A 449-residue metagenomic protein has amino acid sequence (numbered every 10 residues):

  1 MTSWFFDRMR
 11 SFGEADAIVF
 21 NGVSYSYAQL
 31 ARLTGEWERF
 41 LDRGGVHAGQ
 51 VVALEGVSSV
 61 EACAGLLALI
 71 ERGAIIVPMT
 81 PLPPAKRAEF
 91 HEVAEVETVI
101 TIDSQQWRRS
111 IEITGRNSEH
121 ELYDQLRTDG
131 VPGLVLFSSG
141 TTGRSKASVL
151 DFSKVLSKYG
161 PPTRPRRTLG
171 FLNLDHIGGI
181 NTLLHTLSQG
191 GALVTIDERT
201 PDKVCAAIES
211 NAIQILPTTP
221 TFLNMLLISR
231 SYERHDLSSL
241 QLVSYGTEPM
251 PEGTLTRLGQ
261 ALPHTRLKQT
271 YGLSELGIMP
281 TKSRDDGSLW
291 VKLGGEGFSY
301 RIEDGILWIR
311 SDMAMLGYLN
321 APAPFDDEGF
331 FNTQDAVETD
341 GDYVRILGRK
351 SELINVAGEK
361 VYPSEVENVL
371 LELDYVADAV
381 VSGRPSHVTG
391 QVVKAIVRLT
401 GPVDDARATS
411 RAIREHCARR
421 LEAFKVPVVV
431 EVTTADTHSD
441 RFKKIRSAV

Functional and structural regions predicted by a protein language model:
F6, E14-G45, I111: Conserved AMP-binding/adenylate-forming core of the ANL superfamily
V23, R39-L82, F171-N173, K360 (+1 more regions): Conserved AMP-binding/adenylate-forming
S26-A28, D124-G160: Conserved AMP-binding A3 loop
L54, L216, S311, Q334-K425: AMP-binding/adenylate-forming catalytic core of the ANL superfamily
L156-R167, D175-I215: Conserved AMP-binding/adenylation subdomain of ANL enzymes
I215, S231-S288: Gly/Ser/Thr-rich phosphate-binding loop
R301-G329, E359-V361: Conserved ATP/PPi-binding loop(s) of AMP-dependent carboxylate-activating enzymes
R419-K444: AMP-binding/adenylate-forming catalytic domain of the ANL superfamily
